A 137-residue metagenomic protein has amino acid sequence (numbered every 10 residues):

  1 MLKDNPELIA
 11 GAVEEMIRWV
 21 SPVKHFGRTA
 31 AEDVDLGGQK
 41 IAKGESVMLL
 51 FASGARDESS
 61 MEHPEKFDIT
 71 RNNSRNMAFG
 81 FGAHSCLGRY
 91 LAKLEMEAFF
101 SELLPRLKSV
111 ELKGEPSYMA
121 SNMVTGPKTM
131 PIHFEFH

Functional and structural regions predicted by a protein language model:
M1-H137: Cytochrome P450
